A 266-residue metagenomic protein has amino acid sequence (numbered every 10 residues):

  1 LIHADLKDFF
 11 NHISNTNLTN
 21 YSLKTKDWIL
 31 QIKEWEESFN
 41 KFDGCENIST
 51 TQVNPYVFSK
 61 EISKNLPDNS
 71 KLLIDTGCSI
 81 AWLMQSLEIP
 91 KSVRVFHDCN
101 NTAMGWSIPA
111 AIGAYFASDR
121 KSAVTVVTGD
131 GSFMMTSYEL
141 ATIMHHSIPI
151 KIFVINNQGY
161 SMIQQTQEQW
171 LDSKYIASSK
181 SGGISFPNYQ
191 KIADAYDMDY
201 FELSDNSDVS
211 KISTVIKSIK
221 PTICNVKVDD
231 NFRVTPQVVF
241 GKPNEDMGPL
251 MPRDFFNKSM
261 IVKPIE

Functional and structural regions predicted by a protein language model:
L1-H3, K7-I13, A81-L83, L87-E266: Thiamine diphosphate
I2-L6, F10, Y21-W28, I32 (+5 more regions): Generic structural signal for well-ordered, non-membrane alpha-helical segments in soluble metabolic enzymes
N20, D27, Q31-E34, T50 (+6 more regions): Alpha-helical protein-protein interaction elements
S22, E37-N40, K227: A general, composition-driven signal for non-globular sequence regions
K26-Q31, F42, P264-E266: C-terminal end-of-chain micro-motif
I29-S38, N231, F240: A short, charged, Gly/Pro-tolerant segment at domain boundaries
K33-D119: Active-site diphosphate/adenylate-binding microenvironment
